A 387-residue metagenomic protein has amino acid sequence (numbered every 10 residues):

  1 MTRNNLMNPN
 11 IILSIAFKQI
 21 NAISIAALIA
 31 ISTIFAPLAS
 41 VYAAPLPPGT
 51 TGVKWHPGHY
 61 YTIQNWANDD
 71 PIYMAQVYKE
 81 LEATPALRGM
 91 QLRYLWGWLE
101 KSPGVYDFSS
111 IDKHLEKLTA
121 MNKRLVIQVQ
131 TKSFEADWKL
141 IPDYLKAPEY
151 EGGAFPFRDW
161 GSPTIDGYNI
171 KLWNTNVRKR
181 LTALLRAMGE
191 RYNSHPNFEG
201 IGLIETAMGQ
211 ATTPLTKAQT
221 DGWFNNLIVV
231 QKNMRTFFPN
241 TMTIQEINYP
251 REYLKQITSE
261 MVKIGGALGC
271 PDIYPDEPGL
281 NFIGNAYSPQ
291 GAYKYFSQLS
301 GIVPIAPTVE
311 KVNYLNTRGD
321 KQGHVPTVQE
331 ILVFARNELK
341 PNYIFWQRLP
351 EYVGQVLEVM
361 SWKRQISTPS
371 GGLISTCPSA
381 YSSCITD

Functional and structural regions predicted by a protein language model:
M1-K18: N-terminal secretory signal peptides that target proteins for export/translocation
S24-P37: Bacterial N-terminal signal peptides
A44-R88, R93: Boundary/entry segment of secreted carbohydrate-active catalytic domains
T62-N65, N197-M208, V230-L254, P271-D272: Aromatic-lined carbohydrate-recognition surfaces of secreted/lumenal glycan-active proteins
V77-L87, Q91-A154, T220-N233: Aromatic-lined substrate-binding rim segments of carbohydrate-active enzymes
T119, G161-G202, N226, V230-N233: An active-site-proximal structural segment forming one wall of the substrate-binding cleft that immediately precedes
P239-Y249, L254-P289: Aromatic- and acid-rich polysaccharide-binding/catalytic face of secreted or lumenal carbohydrate-active enzymes
C270-D387: Substrate-binding cleft of secreted/luminal carbohydrate-active enzymes
